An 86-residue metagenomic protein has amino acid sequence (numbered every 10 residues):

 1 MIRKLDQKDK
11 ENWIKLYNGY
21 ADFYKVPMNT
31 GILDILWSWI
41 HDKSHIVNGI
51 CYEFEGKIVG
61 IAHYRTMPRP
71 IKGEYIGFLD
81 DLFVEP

Functional and structural regions predicted by a protein language model:
M1-K15: A short beta-loop-alpha structural element at the N-terminal edge of CoA-dependent acyl/N-acetyltransferase catalytic
K15-M28: Helix-loop element at the rim of GNAT/NAT acetyltransferase active sites that forms part of the acceptor-substrate
M28-I46: Active-site rim helix/loop that mediates acceptor-substrate recognition in acyltransferases
D42, E55, P68-P70: Short polar/acidic secondary-structure junctions
C51, K57-T66: Conserved beta-strand in the GNAT
F54, D80: A cytosolic small-molecule/anion-sensing beta-strand core signal
M67-L79: A conserved beta-turn-beta hairpin within the catalytic core of GNAT-like acetyltransferases that forms part
L82-P86: A short, internal acetyl-CoA/4′-phosphopantetheine-binding micro-motif in the GNAT/acyltransferase core
